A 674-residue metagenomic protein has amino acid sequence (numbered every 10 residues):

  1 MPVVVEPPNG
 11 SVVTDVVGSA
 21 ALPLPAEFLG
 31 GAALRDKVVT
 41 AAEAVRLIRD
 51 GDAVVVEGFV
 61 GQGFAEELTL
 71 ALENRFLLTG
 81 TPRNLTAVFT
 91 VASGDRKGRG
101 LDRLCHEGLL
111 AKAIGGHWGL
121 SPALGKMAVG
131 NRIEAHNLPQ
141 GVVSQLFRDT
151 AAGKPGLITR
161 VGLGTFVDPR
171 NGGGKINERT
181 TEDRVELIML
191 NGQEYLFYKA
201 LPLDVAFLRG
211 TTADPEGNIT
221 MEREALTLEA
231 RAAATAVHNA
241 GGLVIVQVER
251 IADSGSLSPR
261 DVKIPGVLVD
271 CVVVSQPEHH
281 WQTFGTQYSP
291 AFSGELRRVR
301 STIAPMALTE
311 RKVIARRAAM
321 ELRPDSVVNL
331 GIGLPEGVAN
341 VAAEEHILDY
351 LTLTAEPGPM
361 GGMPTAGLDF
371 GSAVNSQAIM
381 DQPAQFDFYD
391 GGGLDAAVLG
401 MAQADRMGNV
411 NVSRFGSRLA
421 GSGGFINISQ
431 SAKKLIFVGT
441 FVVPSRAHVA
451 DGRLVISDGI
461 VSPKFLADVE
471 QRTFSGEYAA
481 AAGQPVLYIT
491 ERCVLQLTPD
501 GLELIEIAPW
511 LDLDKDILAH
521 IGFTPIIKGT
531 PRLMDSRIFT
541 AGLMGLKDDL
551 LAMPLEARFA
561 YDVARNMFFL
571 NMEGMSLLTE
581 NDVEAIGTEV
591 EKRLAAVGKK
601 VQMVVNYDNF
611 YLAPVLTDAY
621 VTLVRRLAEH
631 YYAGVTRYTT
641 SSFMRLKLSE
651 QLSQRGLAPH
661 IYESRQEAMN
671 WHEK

Functional and structural regions predicted by a protein language model:
P2-R46, V60-F76, V88, G94-L104 (+2 more regions): Conserved phosphate- and dinucleotide-binding cores of soluble alpha/beta proteins, encompassing both enzyme active
P23-R35, G51-Q62, Q403, A564-E584 (+1 more regions): Acidic/glycine-enriched edge-of-secondary-structure segments
A33, L85, L110-K112, G242 (+5 more regions): Short active-site oxyanion
A42-A53, F147, L201, R317-V327: Glycine-rich phosphate/diphosphate-binding loops that line cofactor/substrate pockets in enzymes
V45, R83, A304-A307, K312 (+3 more regions): Glycine-rich phosphate/ribose-binding loops and adjacent secondary-structure elements that form binding surfaces
V56, A87, L330, L353 (+2 more regions): Buried hydrophobic side chains on well-structured beta-strands
F76-T81, E345-I347, V597, A628-E629 (+1 more regions): Short helix-capping segments at alpha-helix termini
A113, E556-K674: Amphipathic, Lys/Arg-enriched alpha-helical "gate/interface" segment within cytosolic domains that mediates
